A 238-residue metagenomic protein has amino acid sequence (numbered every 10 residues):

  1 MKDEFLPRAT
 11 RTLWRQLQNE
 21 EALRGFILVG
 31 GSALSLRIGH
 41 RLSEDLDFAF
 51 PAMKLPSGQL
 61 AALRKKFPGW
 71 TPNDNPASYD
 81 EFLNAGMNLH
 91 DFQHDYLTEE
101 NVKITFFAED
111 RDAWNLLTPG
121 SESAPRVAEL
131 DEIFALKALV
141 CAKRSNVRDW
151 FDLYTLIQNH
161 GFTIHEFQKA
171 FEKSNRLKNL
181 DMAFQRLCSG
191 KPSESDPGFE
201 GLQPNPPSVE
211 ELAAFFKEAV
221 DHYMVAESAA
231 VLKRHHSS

Functional and structural regions predicted by a protein language model:
M1-S238: Compositionally biased terminal segments of proteins
